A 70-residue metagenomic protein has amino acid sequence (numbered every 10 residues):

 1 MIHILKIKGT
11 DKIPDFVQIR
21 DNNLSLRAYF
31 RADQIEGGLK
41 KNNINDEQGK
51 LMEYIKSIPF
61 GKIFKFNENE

Functional and structural regions predicted by a protein language model:
M1-N42: N-terminal acidic leader/helix
Q34-E70: Mixed-charge, Lys/Arg-enriched low-complexity segments
